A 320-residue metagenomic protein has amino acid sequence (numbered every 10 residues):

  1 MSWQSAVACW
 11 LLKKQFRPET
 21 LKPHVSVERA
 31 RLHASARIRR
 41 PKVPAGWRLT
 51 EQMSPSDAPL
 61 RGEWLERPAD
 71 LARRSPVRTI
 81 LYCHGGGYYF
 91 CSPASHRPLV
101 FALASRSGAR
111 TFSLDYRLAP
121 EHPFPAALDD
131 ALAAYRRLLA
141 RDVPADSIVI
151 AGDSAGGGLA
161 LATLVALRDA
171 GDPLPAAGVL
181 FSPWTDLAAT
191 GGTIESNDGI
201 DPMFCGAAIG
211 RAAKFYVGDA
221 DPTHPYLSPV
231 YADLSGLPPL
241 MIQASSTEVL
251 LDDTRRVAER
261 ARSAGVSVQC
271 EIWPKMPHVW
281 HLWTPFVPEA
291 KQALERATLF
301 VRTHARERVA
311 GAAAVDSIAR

Functional and structural regions predicted by a protein language model:
M1-D70, R306-R320: A glycine/proline-hinged amphipathic helix-loop "lid/cap" segment that gates access to hydrophobic ligand pockets
G62, L81, L103, F124-L187 (+3 more regions): Short strand-loop-helix active-site module centered on a catalytic nucleophile
P76-G86: Short beta-strand element of the alpha/beta-hydrolase
H84-F90, T247: Active-site glycine-rich loops that stabilize anionic/oxyanionic intermediates across multiple enzyme folds
S92-P93, L99, F112-S147, T284-A290: Catalytic nucleophile-loop/oxyanion-hole region of alpha/beta-hydrolase and closely related hydrolase-like folds
V165-A220, G236: Hydrolase active-site cap/lid region
A220-M276: Serine-hydrolase catalytic core
R262-R320: C-terminal catalytic histidine-bearing segment of alpha/beta-hydrolase fold enzymes
